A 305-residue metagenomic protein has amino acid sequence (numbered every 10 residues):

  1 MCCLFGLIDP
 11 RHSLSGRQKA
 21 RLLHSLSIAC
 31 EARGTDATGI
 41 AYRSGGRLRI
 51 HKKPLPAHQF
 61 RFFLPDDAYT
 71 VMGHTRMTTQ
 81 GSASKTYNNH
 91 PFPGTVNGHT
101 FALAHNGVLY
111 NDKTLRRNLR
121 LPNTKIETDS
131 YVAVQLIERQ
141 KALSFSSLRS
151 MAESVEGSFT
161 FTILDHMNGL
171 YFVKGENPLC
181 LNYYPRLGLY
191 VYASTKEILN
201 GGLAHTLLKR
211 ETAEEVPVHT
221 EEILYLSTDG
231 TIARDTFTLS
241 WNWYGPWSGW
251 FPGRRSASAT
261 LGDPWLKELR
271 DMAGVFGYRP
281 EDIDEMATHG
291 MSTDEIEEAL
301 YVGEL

Functional and structural regions predicted by a protein language model:
M1-L305: Conserved short alpha-helical segments that host acidic/polar catalytic motifs at enzyme active sites
